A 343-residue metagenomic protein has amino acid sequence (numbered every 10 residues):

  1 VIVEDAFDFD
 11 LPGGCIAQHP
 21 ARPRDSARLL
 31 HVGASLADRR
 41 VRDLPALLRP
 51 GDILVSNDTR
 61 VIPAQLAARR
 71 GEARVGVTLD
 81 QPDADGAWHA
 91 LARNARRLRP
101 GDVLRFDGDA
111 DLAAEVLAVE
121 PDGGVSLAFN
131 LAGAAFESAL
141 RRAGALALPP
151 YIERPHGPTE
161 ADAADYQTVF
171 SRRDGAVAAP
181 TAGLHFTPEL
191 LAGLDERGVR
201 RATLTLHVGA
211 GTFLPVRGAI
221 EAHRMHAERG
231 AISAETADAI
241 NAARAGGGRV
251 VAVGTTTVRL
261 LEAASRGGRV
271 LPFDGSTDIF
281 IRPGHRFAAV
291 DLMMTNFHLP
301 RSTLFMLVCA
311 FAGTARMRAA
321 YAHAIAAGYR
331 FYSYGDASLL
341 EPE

Functional and structural regions predicted by a protein language model:
V1-E343: Surface-exposed, charge/polar-rich loops and edge strands
